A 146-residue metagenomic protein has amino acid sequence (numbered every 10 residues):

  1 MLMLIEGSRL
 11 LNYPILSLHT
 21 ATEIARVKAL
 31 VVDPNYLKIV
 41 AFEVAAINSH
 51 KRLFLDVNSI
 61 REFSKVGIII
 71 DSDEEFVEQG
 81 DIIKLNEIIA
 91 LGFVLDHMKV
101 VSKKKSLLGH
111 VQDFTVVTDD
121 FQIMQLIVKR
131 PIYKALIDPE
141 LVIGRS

Functional and structural regions predicted by a protein language model:
M1-S146: Peripheral interaction segments used for macromolecular assembly
